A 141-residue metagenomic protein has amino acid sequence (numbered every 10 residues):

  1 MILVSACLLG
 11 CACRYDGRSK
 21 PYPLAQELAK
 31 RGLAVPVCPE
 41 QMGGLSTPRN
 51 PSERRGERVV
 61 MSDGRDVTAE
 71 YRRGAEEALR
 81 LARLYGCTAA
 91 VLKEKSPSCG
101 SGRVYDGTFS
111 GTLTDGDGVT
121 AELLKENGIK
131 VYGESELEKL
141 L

Functional and structural regions predicted by a protein language model:
M1-L3: Extreme N-terminal starter segment of soluble prokaryotic enzymes
C7, K93-S96, E136: Short, well-ordered beta-to-alpha junction loops that form the rim of enzyme active sites and present histidine/acidic
G10-G17: Short N-terminal binding/cap micro-motifs at the start of the first secondary-structure element
R18, D106-G111: Short glycine-enriched, charge-decorated loop/helix-capping segments at active-site entrances that position
K20-M61: Short, surface-exposed acidic-centric catalytic microdomains
L28-K30, R83, K125: Anion (oxyanion) recognition and catalysis
M42, P51-E77, L81, T112-L141: Divalent-metal-activated hydrolytic enzyme cores
E77-T108: N-terminal glycine-rich phosphate/adenylate-binding segment common to multiple enzyme folds
